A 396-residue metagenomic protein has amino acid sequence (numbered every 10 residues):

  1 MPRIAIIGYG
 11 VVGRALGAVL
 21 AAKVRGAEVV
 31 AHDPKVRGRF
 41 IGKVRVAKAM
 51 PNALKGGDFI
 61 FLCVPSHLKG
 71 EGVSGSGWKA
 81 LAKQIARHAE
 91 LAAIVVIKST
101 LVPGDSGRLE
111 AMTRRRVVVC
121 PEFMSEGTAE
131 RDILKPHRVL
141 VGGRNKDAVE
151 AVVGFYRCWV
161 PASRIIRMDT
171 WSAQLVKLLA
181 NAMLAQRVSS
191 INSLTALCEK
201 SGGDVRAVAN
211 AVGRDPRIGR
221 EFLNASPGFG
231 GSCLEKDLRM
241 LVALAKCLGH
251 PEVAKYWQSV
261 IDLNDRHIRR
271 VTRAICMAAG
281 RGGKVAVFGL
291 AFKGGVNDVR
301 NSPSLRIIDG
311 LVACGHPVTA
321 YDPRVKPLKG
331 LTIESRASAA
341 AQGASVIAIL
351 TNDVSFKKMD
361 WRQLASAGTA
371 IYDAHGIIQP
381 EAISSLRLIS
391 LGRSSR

Functional and structural regions predicted by a protein language model:
M1-R396: Structural/interface elements that position substrates and couple domains in central-metabolism enzymes
